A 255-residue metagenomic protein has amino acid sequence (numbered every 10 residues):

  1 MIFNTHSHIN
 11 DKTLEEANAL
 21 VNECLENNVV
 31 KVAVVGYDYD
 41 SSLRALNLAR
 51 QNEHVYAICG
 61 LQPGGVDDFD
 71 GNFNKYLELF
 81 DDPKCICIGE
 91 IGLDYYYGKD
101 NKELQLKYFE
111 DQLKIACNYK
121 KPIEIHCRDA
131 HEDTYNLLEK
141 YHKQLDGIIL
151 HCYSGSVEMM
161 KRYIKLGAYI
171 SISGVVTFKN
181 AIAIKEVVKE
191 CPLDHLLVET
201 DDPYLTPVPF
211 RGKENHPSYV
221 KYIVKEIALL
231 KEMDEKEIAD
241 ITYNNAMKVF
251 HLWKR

Functional and structural regions predicted by a protein language model:
M1-R255: Mid-domain alpha/beta scaffold segments of enzyme catalytic cores
